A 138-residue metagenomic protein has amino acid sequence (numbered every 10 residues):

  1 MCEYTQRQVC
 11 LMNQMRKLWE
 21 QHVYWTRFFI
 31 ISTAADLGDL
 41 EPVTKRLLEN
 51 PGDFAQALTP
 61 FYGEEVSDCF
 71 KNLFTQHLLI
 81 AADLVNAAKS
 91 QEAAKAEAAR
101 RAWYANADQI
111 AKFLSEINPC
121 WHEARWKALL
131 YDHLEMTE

Functional and structural regions predicted by a protein language model:
M1-C2, E20-F28, L47-D53: Short alpha-helical hairpin
E3-Y4, L114: Short, motif-level signal for alpha-helix interfacial/capping segments enriched in acidic residues and aromatics/proline
Y4-M15: Disorder-to-helix initiation segments
N13, D68, A94-E97, A124: Short, solvent-exposed positions on alpha-helices
N13-I31, K71-V85, A128-E138: N-terminal extracytoplasmic segments of bacterial inner-membrane proteins
S32-E65, L73-L114: Alpha-helical segments in soluble extracytoplasmic regions
A107-E138: An amphipathic alpha-helical core segment
